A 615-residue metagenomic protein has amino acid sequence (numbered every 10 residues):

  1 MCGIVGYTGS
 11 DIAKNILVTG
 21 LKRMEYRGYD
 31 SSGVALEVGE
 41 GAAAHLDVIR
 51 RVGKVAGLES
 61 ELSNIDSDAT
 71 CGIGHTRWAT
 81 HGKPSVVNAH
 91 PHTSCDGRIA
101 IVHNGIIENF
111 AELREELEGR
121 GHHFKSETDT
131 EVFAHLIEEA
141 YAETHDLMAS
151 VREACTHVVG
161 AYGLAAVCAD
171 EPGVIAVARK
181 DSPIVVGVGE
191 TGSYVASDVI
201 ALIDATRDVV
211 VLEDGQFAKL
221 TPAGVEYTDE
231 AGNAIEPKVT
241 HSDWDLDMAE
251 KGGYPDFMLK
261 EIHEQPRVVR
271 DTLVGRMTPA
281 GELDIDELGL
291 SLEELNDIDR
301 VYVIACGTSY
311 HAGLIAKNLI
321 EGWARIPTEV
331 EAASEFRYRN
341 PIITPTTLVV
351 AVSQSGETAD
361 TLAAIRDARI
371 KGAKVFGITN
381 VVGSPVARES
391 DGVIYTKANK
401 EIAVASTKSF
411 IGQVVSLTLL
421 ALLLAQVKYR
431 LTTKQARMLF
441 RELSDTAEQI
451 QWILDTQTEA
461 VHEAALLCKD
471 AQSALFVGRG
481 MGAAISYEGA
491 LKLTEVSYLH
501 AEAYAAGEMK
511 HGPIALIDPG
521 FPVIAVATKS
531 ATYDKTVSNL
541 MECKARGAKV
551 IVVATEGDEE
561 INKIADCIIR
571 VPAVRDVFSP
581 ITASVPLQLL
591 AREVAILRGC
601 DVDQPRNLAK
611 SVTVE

Functional and structural regions predicted by a protein language model:
M1-K251, P255, R267-D299, Y338 (+4 more regions): Conserved short alpha-helical segments that host acidic/polar catalytic motifs at enzyme active sites
Y7-S10, H103, H123, A140-T144 (+15 more regions): Hydrophobic alpha-helical scaffolding
T70, G74-V87, P279-E293, A316-V352 (+2 more regions): Glycine-rich oxoanion-binding loops at beta->alpha junctions
P91-T93, V167, A176-V177, V209-V210 (+12 more regions): Replace "in large, NTP-powered and nucleic-acid-processing enzymes" with "in large, NTP-powered factors and other
T156, Q265-V269, L273-Y302, G392-P522 (+1 more regions): Active-site phosphate/pyrophosphate-binding segments
G232, K549, N562-I564, R570 (+1 more regions): Generic C-terminus detector
N296-M438, E442-D445, V526-V571, L590: Glycine-rich phosphate-binding loops that contact phosphosugars or nucleotide phosphates
